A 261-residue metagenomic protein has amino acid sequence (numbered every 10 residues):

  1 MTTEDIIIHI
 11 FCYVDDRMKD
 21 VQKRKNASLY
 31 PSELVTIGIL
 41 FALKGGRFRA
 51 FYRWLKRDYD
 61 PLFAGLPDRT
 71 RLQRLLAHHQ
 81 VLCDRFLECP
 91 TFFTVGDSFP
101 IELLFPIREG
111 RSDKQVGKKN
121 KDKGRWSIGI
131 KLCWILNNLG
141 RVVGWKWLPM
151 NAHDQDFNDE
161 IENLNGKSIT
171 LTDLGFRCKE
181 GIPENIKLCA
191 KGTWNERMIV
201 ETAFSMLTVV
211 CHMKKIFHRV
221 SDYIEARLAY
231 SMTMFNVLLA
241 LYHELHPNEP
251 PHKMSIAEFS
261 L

Functional and structural regions predicted by a protein language model:
M1-L261: Short alpha-helical elements
